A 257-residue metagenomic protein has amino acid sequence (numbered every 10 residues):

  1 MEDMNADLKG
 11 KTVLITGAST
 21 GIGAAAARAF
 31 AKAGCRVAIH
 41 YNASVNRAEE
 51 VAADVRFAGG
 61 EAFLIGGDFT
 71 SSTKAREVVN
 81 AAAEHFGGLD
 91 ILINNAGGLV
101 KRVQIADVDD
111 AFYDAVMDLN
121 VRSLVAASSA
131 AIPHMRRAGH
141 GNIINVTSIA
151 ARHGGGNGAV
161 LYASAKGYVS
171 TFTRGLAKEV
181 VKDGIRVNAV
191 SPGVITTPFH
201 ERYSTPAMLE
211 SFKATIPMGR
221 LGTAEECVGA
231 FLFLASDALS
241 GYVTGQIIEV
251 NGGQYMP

Functional and structural regions predicted by a protein language model:
S19-T20: Conserved glycine-rich cofactor-binding loop
V45, G66-V78, D110, E225-E226: The beta1-alpha1 cofactor-binding region of Rossmann-like NAD(H)/NADP(H)-dependent oxidoreductases
R76, L99-D114, R137, N157-L161 (+1 more regions): Conserved mid-core segment of classical short-chain dehydrogenase/reductases
F86, L221-V250, Y255: C-terminal substrate-recognition "lid" of short-chain dehydrogenase/reductases
A106-V125, H140, I144, V169 (+1 more regions): Catalytic Tyr-X3-Lys loop
S128-S129, R174: A short, exposed helix-loop element centered on a Lys and neighboring polar residues
P133, K178-E179, G241: Alpha-helical segment proximal to the catalytic Tyr-Lys
I144-Y168, T173-K182, V194-I195: Catalytic loop of short-chain dehydrogenase/reductase
